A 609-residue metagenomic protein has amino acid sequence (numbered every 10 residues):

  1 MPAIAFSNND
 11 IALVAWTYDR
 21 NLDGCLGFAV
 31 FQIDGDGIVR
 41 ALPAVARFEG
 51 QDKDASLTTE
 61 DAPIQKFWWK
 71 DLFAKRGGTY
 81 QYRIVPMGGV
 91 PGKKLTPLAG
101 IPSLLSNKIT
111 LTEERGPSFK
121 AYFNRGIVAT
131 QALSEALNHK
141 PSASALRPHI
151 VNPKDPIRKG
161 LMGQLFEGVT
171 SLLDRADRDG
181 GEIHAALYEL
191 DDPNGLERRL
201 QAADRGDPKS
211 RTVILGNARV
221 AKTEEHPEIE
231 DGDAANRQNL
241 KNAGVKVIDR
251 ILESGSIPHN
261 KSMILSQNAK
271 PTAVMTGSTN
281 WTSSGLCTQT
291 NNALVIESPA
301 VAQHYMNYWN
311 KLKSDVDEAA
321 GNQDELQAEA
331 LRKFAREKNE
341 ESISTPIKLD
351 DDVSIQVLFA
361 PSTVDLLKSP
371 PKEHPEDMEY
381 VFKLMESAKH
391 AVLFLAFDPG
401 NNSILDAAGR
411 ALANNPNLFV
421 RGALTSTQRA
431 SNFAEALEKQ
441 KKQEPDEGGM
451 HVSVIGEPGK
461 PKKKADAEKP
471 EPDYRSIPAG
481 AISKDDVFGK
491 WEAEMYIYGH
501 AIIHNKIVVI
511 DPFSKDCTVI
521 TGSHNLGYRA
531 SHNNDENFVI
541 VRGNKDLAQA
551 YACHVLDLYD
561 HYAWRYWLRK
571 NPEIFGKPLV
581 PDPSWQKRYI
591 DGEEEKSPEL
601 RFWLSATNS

Functional and structural regions predicted by a protein language model:
M1-M162, F166-T170, D174-G181, E189 (+5 more regions): PLD/PLD-like phosphodiesterase catalytic module centered on the HKD motif
I157-M162, A185-E189, Q356-E373, M495-I497: Short, flexible loop segments at the rims of nucleotide/cofactor-binding pockets, characterized by
D317-A330: Histidine-centered, transition-metal-coordinating active-site segments
Q327-L366, E573-S609: An exposure/low-complexity boundary signal
R332-V420, R429: Beta-propeller domains
